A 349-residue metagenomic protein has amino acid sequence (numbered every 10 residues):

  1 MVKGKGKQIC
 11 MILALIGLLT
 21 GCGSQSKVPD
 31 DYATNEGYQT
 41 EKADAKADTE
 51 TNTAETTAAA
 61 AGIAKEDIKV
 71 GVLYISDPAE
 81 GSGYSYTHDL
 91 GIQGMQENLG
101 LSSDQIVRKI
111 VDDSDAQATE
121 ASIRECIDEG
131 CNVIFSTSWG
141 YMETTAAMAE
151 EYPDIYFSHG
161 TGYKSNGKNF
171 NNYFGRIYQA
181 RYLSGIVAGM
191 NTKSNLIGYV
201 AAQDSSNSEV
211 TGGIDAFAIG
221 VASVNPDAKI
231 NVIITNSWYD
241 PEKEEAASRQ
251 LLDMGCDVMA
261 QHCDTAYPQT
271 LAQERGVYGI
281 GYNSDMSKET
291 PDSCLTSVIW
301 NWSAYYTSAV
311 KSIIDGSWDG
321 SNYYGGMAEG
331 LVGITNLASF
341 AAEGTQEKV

Functional and structural regions predicted by a protein language model:
M1-C10: Bacterial N-terminal signal peptides that target proteins for export
K7, G23-S24: Intrinsically disordered, compositionally biased charged tails
L18-G21: C-terminal motif of bacterial Sec signal peptides marking the signal peptidase cleavage site
S26-V349: A residue-level marker of the well-folded mature domains of exported/periplasmic proteins
